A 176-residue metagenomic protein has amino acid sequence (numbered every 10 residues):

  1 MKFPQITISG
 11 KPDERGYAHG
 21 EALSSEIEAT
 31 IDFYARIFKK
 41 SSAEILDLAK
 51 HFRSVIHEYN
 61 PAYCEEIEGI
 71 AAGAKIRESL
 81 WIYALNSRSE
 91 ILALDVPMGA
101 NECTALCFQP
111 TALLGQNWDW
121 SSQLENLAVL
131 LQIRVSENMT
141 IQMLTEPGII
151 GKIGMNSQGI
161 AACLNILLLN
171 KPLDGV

Functional and structural regions predicted by a protein language model:
M1-V176: N-terminal mature-domain region immediately after signal-peptide cleavage in secreted/organellar precursors
